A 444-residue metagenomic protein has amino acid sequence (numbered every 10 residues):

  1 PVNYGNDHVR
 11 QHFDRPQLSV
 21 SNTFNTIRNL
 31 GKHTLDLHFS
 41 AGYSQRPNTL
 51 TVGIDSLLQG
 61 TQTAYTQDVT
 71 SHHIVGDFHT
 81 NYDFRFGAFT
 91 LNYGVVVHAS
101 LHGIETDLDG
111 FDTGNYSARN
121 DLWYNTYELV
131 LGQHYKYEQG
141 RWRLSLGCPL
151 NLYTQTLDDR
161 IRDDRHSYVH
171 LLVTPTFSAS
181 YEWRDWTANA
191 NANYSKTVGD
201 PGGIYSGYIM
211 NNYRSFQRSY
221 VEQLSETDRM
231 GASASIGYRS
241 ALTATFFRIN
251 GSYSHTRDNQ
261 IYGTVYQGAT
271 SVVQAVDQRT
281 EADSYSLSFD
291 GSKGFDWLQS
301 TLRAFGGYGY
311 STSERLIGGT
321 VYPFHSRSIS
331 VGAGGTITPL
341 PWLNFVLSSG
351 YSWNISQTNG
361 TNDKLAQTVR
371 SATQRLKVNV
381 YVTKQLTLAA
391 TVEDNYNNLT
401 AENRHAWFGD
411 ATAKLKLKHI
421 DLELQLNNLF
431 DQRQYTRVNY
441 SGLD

Functional and structural regions predicted by a protein language model:
P1-D444: Primarily recognizes Gram-negative and organellar outer-membrane beta-barrels
